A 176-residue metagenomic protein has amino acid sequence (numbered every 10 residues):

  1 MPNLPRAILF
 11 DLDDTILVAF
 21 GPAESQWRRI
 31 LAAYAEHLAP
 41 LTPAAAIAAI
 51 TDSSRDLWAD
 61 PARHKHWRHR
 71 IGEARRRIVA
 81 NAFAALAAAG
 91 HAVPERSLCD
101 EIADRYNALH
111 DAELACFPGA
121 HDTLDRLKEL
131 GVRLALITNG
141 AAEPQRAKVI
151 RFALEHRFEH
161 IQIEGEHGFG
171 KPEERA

Functional and structural regions predicted by a protein language model:
M1-D52: Active-site neighborhood of HAD-like aspartate-dependent phosphohydrolases
L4, R68, G72-E73, A92 (+4 more regions): Short, acidic loop-to-helix structural element flanking the phosphoryl-transfer center in phosphate-processing enzymes
A23-E24, P40-A44, G72, E95-C99 (+1 more regions): Alpha-helix N-cap/helix-initiation sites
S25-R29, E73-R77, E143, R175: A generic alpha-helix surface/boundary motif
E36-T42, A87-P94, A153-R157: Short helix-capping segments at alpha-helix termini
A48-R105: A metal-dependent, Asp-based hydrolase signature
A108-A115, H121, A135, G140-A176: Substrate-recognition "cap/lid" segment bordering the active-site pocket of phosphatases
